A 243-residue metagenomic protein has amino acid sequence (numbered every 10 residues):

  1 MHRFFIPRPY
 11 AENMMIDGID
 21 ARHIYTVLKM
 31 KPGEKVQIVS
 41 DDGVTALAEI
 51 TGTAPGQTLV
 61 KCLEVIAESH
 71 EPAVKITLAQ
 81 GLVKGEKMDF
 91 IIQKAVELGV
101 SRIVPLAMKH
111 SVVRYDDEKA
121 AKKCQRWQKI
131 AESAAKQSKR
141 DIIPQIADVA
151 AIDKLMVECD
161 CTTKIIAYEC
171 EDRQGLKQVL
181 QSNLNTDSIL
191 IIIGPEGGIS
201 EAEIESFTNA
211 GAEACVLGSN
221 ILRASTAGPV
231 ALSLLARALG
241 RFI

Functional and structural regions predicted by a protein language model:
M1-A67: N-terminal positively charged helical leader segments and presequences
V36, V60-K61, H70-A79, L180-T186: Mobile, glycine- and charge-enriched loop segments and immediately flanking short secondary-structure elements within
V60, I143-A147, A214: Generic structural signal for residues in well-ordered beta-strands
V65, A107-H110, S219-N220: Short, ordered loop/turn segments at secondary-structure junctions
S69-I165: RNA substrate-binding interface of SAM-dependent RNA methyltransferases
T162-I204, E213-C215: Active-site/ligand-binding-proximal alpha/beta "capping" segment
E201-I243: Structured adenosyl-cofactor binding patch, chiefly the S-adenosyl-L-methionine
